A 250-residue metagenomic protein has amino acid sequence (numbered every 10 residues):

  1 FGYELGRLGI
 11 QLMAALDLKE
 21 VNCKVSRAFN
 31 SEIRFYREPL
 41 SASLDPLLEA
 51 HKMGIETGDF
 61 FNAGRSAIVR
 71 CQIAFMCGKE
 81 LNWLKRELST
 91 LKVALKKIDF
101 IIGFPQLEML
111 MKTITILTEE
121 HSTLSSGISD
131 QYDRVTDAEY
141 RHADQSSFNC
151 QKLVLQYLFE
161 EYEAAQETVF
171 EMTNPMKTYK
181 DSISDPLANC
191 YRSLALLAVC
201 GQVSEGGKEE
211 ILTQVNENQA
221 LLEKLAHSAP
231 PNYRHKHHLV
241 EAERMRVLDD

Functional and structural regions predicted by a protein language model:
F1-C77, N82-W83, L88-L110, I114 (+1 more regions): Internal alpha-solenoid helical repeat scaffolds
N82, E87-D250: Helix-coil-helix junctions within alpha-helical repeat/solenoid scaffolds
